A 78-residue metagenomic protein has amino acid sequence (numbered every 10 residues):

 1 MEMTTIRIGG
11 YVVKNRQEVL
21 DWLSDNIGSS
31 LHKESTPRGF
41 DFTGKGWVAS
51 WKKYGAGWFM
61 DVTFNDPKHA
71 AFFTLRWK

Functional and structural regions predicted by a protein language model:
M1-F59: Structured alpha/beta or helical-core interaction and ligand-binding surfaces enriched in interleaved
K53-K78: Short, compact, well-ordered microdomains
